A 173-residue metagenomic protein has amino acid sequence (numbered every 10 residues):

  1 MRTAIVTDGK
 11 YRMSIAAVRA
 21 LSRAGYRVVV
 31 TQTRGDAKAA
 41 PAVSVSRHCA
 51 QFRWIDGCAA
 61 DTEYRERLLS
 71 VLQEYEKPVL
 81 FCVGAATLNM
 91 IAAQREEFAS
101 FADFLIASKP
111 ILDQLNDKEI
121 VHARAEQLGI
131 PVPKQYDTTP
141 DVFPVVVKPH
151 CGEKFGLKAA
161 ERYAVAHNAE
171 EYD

Functional and structural regions predicted by a protein language model:
M1-I106: ATP-binding N-terminal substructure of ATP-dependent carboxylate-amine bond-forming enzymes
I5-V6, K109-P110, A164: A generic structural signal for short
L112-D173: Active-site nucleotide/adenylate-binding loops and adjacent lid/helix of ATP-dependent enzymes
